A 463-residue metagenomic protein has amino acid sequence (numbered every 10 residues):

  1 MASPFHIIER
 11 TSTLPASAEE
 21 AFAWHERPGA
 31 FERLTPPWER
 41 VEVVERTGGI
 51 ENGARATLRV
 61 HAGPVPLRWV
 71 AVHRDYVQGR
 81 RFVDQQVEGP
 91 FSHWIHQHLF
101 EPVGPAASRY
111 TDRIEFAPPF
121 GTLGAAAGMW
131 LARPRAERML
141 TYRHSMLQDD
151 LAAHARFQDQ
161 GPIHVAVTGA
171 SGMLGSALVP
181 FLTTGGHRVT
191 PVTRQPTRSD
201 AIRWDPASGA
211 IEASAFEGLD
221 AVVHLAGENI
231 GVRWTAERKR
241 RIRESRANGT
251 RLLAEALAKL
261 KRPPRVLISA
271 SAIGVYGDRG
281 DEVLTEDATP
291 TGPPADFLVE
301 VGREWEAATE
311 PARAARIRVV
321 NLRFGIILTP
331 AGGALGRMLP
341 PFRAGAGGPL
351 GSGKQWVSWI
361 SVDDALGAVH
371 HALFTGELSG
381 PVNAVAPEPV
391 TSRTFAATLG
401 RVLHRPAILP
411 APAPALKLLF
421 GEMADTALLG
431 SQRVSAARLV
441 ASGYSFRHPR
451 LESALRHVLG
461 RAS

Functional and structural regions predicted by a protein language model:
M1-E51: Hydrophobic ligand-binding cavity/cleft-lining segments
P162-I163, T375-E422, R456, A462-S463: Mid/C-terminal beta-alpha module of Rossmann-like enzyme folds, strongest in SDR-family dehydrogenases/epimerases
I163-G185: N-terminal Rossmann NAD(P)H-binding glycine-rich loop of SDR-like oxidoreductase domains
I202-L252: NAD(P)H-binding glycine-rich loop region in Rossmannoid oxidoreductase-like domains and their noncatalytic homologs
R251-A295: Conserved Rossmann-fold NAD(P)-dependent oxidoreductase catalytic core, especially the SDR/UDP-sugar
S271, A307-P330: Conserved beta-loop-beta element that borders a ligand/cofactor-binding pocket
R303, A315-I317, L328-R337, A372-V382: Glycine/proline-rich active-site loop of Rossmann-fold NAD(P)-dependent oxidoreductases
L339-G348, Q355-V390: Alpha-helical substrate-binding/gating segment
